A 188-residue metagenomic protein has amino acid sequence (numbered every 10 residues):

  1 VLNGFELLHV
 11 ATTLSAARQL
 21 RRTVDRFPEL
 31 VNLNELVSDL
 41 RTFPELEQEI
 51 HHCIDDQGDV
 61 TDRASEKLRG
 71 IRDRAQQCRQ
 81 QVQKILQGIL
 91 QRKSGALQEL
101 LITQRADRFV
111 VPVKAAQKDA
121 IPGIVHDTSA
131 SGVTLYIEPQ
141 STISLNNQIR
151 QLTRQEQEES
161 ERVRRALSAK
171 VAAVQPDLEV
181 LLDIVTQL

Functional and structural regions predicted by a protein language model:
V1-K67, I71, V174-D177, L181-Q187: Conserved amphipathic alpha-helical "coupling/scaffold" segments that transmit conformational changes between domains
Q19-E29, H52-D55, K84-Q87, Q91 (+2 more regions): Charged/polar positions within long, soluble alpha-helices
L33-L40, Y136-N147, A166-K170: Long amphipathic alpha-helical coiled-coil segments
P44-D55, L145-R165: Extended, charged coiled-coil "arm/hinge" scaffolds of SMC/Rad50-like chromosome-maintenance ATPases and other large
D55, Q83, Q87-S94, H126-S129 (+5 more regions): Signal for well-folded cores of large energy- and translation-related assemblies
L68-K118: Extended, Lys/Arg-enriched charged tracts that mediate electrostatic binding to polyanionic substrates
I71, A75-C78, E156-L188: Intracellular alpha-helical coupling/juxtamembrane segments of multi-pass membrane proteins
L101, R105-P139, N146: SMC-family hinge/dimerization module
